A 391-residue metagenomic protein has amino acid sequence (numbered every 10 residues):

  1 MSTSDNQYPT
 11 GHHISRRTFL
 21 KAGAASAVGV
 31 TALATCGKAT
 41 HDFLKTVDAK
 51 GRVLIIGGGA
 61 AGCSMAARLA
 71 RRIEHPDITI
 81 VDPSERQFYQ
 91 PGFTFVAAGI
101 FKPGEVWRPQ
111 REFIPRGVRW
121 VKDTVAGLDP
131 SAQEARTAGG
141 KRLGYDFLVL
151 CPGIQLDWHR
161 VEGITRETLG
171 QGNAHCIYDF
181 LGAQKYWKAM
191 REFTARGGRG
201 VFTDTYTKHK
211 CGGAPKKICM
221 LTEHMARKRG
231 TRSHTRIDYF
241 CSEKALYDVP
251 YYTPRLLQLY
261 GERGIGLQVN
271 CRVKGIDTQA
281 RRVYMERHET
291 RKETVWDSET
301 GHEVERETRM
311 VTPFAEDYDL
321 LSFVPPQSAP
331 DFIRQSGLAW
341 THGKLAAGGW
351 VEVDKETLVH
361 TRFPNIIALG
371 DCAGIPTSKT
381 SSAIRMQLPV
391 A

Functional and structural regions predicted by a protein language model:
M1-I14: N-terminal secretory signal peptides
T3, K21, T40-R119, T207-P250: Beta1-alpha1 glycine-rich phosphate/pyrophosphate-binding loop at the start of Rossmann-like nucleotide-binding domains
H13-S26, V30-K50, V121-K217, H224-G230 (+1 more regions): FAD-binding core/adjacent interface of flavoenzyme oxidoreductases
L44, A49, L259, P376-A391: Mid-to-C-terminal Rossmann-like scaffold of FAD/NAD(P)H-dependent oxidoreductases
H75, V118-G127, L143, E223-G348: A Rossmann-like FAD-binding core segment of flavoenzymes
W158-H159, K210, E293, P330-F332 (+1 more regions): Glycine/Thr-rich phosphate-binding loops of Rossmann-like dinucleotide-binding domains
G163, E167-T194, H302-R306, F314-M386: FAD-site-proximal beta/loop scaffold in flavoenzymes
